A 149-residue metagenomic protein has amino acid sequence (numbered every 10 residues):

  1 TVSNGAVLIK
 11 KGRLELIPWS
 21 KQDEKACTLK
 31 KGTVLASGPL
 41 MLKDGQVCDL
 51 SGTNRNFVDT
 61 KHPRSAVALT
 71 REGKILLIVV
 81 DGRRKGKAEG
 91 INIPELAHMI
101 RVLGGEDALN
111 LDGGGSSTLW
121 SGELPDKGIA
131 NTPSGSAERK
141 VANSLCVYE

Functional and structural regions predicted by a protein language model:
T1-E149: Gly/Ser/Thr/Pro-rich low-complexity, intrinsically disordered segments
